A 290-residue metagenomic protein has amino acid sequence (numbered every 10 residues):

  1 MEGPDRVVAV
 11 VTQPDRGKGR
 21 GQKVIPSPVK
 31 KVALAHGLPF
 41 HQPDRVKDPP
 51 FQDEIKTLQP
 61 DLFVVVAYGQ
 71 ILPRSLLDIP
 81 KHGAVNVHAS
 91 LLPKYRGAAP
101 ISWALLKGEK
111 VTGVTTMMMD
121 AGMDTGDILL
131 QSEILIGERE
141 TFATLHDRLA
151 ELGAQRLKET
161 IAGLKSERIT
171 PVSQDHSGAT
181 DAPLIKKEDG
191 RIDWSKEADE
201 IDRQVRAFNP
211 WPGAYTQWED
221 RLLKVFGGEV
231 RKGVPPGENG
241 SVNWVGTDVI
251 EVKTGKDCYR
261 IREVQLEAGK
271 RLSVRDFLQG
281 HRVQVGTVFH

Functional and structural regions predicted by a protein language model:
M1-V24: N-terminal Rossmann-like dinucleotide-binding module
G3, L62-A182, K186-E188: Donor/substrate-binding cores of folate-linked one-carbon enzymes
R6, G37-P39, G83: Conserved beta-strand segments of alpha/beta enzyme cores
I25-Q42: Membrane-interfacial amphipathic helices and adjacent loop/beta segments that form the lipid-substrate binding surface
P39-F51: Glycine-rich, highly charged phosphate/nucleotide-binding loops
P49-Q59: Short amphipathic alpha-helix with an adjacent loop that forms part of the alpha/beta core around
S195-H290: An anion-binding loop in the catalytic cleft
